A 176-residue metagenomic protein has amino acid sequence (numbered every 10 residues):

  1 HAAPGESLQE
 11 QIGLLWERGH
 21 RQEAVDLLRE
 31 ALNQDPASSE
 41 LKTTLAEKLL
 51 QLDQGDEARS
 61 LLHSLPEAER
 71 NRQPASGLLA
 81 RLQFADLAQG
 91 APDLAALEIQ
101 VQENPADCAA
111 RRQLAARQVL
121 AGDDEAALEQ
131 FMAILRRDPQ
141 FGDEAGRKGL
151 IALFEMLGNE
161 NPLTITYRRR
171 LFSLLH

Functional and structural regions predicted by a protein language model:
E6-Q34, T44, A96-A121: Alpha-helical segment of the N-proximal tetratricopeptide repeat
G13, L62-N104: Alpha-helical adaptor scaffolds
D35-P36, E69-R70, P105-A106, P139-F141: Short coil turns that delineate tetratricopeptide repeat
